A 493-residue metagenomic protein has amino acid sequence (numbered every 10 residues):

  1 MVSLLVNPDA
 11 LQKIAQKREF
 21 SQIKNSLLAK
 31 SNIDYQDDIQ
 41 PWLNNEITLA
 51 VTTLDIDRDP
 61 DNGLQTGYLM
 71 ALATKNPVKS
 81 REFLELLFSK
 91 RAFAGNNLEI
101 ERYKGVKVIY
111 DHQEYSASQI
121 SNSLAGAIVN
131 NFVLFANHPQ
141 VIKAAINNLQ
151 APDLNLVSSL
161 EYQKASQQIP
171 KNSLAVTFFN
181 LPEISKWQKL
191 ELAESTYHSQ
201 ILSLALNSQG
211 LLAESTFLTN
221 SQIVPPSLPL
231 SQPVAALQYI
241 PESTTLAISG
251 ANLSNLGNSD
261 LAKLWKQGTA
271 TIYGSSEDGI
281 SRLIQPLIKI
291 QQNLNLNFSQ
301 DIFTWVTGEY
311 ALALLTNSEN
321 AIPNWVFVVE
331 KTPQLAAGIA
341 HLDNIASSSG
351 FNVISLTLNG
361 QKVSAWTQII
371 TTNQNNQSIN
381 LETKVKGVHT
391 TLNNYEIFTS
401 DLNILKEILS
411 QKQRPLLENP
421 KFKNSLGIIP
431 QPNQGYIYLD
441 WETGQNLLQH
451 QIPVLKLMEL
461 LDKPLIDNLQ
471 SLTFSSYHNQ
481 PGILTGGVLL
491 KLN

Functional and structural regions predicted by a protein language model:
M1-Q65, L72-G95, T216-N317: Structural boundary/hinge residues at secondary-structure and domain interfaces
A10, V78-S80, I142, S185 (+5 more regions): Residue-level signal for secondary-structure boundary sites
K17-F20, L149-P152, L192, N220 (+3 more regions): Short secondary-structure boundary/capping segments
L27-D38, K104-Y115, Q188-L192, I284-D301 (+2 more regions): Generic detector of solvent-exposed, compositionally biased contiguous segments
K30-D37, E101-K104, K164-Q168, L246-A247 (+5 more regions): Short C-terminal domain-edge/linker segments immediately following a structured domain
Q40-Y162, T304-N424: Single conserved position on a long alpha-helix in the C-terminal lobe of the eukaryotic protein kinase
I120, I128-V129, A136-H138, A145 (+2 more regions): Leucine-rich, highly hydrophobic segment in Treponema pallidum outer-membrane-associated proteins
T271-I272, F327, L457-L461: C-terminal/domain-terminus segments
